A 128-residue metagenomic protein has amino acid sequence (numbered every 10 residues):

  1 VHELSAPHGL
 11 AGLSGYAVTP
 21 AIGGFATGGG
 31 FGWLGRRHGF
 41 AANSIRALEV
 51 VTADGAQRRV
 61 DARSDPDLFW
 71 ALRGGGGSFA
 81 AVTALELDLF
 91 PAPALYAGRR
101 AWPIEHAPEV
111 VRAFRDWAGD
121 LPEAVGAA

Functional and structural regions predicted by a protein language model:
E3-T52, A81: A gly/ser-rich beta-alpha-beta helix-loop segment of oxidoreductase catalytic cores
A11, L48-E49, A53-A128: C-terminal cap/substrate-recognition region of VAO/PCMH-type FAD-linked oxidoreductases
